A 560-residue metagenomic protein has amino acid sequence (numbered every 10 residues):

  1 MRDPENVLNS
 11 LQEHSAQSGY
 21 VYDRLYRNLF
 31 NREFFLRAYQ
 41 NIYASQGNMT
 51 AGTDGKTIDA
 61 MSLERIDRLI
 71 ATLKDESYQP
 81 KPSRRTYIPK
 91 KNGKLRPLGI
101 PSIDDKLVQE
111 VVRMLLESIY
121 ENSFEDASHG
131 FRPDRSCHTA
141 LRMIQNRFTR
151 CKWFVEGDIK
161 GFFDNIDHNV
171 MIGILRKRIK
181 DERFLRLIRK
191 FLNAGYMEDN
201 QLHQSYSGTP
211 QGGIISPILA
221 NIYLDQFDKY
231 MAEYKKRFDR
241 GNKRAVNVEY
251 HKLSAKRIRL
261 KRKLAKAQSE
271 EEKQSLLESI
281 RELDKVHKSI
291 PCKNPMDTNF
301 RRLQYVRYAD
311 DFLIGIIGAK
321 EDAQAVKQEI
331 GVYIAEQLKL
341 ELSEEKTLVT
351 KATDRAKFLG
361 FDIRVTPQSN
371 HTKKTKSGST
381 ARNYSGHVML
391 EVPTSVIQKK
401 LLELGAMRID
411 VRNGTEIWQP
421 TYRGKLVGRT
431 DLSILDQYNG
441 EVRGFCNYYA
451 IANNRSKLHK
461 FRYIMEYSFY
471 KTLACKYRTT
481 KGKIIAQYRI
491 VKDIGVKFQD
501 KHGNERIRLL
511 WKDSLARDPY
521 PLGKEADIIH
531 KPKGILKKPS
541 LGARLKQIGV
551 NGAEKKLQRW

Functional and structural regions predicted by a protein language model:
M1-W560: Non-catalytic terminal/accessory segments
